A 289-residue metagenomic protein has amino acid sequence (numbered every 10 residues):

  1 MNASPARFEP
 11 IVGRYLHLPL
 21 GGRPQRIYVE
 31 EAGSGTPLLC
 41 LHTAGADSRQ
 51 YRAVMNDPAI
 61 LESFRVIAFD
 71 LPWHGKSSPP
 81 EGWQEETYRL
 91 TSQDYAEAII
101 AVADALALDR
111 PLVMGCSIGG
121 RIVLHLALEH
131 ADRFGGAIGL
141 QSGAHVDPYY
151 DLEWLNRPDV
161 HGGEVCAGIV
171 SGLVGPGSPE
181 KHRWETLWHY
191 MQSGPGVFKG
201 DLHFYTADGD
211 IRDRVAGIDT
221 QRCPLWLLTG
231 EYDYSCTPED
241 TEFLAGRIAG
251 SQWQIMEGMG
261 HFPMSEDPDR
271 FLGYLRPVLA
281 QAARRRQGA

Functional and structural regions predicted by a protein language model:
M1-L39, L61-F64, L108-D109, R276-A289: Alpha/beta-hydrolase fold catalytic core
G21-G82: Conserved HGGG/HGGXW glycine-rich cap/lid loop of the alpha/beta-hydrolase fold
G22, I67-M114, G273: Active-site loop/oxyanion-hole signature of alpha/beta-hydrolase fold enzymes
L124-E129, R133-V165: Flexible "cap/lid" loop of the alpha/beta hydrolase fold
P148, G162-T220: Conserved alpha/beta-hydrolase catalytic His-Asp/Glu region
Q221, L227-T229: Short beta-strand/loop motif that positions the catalytic acidic residue of the alpha/beta-hydrolase fold
E231-C236: Acidic catalytic loop of the alpha/beta-hydrolase fold
S251-A289: Catalytic active-site module of serine/aspartate enzymes centered on a nucleophile-bearing elbow/loop
